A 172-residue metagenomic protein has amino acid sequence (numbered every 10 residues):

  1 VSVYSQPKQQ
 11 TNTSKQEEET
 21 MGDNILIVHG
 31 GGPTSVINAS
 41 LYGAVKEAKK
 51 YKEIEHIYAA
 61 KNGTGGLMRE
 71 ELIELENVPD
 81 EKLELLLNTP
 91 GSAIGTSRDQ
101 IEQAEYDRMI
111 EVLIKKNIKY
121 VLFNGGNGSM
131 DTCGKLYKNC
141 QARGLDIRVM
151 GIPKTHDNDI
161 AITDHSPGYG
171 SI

Functional and structural regions predicted by a protein language model:
V1-T20: Short, Lys/Arg-enriched N-terminal segments with co-localized hydrophobic residues within the first ~10-30 amino acids
M21-I25, K52-E55, N88-G91, K116-Y120 (+2 more regions): Short coil/turn connectors at secondary-structure junctions
G22-E71: N-terminal phosphate-binding or glycine-rich loops at protein starts, especially the Walker A/P-loop of NTPases
N24-T34, S92-T96, K119-G125: Short glycine-rich or small-residue beta-strand-to-loop segments that form or flank ligand, phosphate, metal/Fe-S
G30-G32, A60-G65, R98-D99, G126-G128 (+2 more regions): Short, ordered loop/turn segments at secondary-structure junctions
S40-A44, G128-R143, I147: Short Gly/Thr/Asp-enriched flexible loops that form oxyanion-binding sites at enzyme active sites
R69-K119, G128-S129, I152, H156 (+1 more regions): Glycine-rich oxoanion-binding loops at beta->alpha junctions
N139-T163: Short, acidic/small-residue loops that bind anionic groups at enzyme active sites
